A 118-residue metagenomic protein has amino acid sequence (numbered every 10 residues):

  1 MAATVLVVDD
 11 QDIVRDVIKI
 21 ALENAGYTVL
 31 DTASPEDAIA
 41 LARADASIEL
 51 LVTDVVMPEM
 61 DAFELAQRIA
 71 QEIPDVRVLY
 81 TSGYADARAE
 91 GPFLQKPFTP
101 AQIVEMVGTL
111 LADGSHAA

Functional and structural regions predicted by a protein language model:
Q11-R15: Short acidic/polar segment at the start of the alpha1 helix of CheY-like receiver
D16-N24: Charged docking surfaces used in two-component/phosphorelay signaling
D31-A40, A62: Helix N-cap/capping motif at the beta->alpha junctions
A40, F63-D75: Short amphipathic alpha-helix used as the core "switch/output" element in two-component signaling
D54: Active-site residues of response regulator receiver
M57: Receiver (REC) domain active-site loop signature in two-component systems and cognate sites in sensor histidine kinases
F98-H116: C-terminal output helix
